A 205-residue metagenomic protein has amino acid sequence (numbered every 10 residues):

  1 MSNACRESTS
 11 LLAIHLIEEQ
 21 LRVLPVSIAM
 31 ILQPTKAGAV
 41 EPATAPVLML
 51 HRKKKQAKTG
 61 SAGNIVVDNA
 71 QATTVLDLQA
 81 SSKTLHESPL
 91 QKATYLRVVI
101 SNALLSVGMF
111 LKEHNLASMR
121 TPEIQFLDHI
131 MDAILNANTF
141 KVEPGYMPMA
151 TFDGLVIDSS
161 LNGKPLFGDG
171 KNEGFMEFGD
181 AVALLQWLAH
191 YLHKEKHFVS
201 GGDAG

Functional and structural regions predicted by a protein language model:
M1-S2: Glycine-rich, low-complexity intrinsically disordered segments
C5-A39, L96-F110, M149-G205: Amphipathic, Lys/Arg-enriched alpha-helical patches that create a basic surface for binding polyanionic ligands
H15, H51, H86, H114 (+3 more regions): Histidine (H) residue identity feature
A37, L50-G63, K141-N162: Peripheral peptide segments
A39-P122, V182: Short, contiguous, well-structured surface segments enriched in hydrophobic/aromatic residues
A93, E113-H114, T121, T139-K141 (+2 more regions): Proteins with a high burden of low-complexity, intrinsically disordered sequence enriched in S/T/G/P/A and R, requiring
L116-D128, F198-G205: Short glycine-rich, low-complexity/disordered patches
P122-Y146: Histidine-centered, metal-coordinating catalytic motifs and their short helical/loop contexts
